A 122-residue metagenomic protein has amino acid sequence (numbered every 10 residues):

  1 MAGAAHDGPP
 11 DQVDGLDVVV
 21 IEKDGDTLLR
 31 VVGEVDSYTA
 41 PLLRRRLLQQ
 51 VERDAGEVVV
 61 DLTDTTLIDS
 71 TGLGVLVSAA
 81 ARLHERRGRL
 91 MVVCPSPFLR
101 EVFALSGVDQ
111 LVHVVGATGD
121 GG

Functional and structural regions predicted by a protein language model:
M1-T66, S78-G122: STAS-like cytosolic regulatory interaction modules
